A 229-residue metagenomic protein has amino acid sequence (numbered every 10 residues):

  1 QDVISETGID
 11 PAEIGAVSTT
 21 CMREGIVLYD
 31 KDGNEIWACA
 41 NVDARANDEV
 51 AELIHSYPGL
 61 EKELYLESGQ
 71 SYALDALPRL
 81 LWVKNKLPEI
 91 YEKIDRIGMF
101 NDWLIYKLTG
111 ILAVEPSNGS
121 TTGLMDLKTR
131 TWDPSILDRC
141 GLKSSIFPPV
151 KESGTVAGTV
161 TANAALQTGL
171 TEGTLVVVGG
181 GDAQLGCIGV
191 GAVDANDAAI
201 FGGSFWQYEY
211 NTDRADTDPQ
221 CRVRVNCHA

Functional and structural regions predicted by a protein language model:
D2-A229: Glycine-rich phosphate-binding/catalytic subdomain of phosphoryl-transfer and nucleotide/sugar-phosphate-processing
